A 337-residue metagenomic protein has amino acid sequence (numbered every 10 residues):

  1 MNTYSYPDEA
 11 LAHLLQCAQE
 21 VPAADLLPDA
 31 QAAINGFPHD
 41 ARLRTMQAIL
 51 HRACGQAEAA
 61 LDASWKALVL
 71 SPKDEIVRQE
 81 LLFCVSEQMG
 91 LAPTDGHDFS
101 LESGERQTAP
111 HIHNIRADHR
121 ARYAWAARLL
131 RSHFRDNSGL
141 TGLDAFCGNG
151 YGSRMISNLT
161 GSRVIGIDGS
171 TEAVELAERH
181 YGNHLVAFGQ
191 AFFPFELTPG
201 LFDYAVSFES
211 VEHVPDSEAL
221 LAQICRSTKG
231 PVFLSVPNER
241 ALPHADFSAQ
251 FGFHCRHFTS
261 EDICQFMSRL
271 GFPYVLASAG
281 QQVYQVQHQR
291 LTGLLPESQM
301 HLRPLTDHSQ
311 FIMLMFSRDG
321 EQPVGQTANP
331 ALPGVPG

Functional and structural regions predicted by a protein language model:
N2-L11, L15-P22, R42, S71 (+8 more regions): Conserved N-terminal segment of class I S-adenosyl-L-methionine
R44-H51, A63, L81-C84: TPR/Sel1-like alpha-solenoid repeat signature
A219-F233: A short glycine-rich, Lys/Arg-flanked "PGG" loop and its adjoining helix->strand segment in the class I
L234-R256: Short, glycine-/aromatic-enriched active-site segment of Class I SAM-dependent methyltransferases
